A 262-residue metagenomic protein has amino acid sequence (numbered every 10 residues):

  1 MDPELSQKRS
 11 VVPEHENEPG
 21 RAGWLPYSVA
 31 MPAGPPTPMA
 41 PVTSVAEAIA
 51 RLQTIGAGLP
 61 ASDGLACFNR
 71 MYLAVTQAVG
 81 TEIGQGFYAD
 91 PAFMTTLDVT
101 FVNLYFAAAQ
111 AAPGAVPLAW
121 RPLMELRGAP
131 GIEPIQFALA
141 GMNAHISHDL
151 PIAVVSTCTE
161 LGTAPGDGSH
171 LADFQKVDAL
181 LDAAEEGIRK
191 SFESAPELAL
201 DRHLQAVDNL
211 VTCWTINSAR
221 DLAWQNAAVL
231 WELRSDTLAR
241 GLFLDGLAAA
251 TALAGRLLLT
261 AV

Functional and structural regions predicted by a protein language model:
E4-Q7: Short, intrinsically disordered low-complexity segments enriched in Ser/Thr with adjacent Pro
S10, E14-E16: Extended, well-folded catalytic/binding cores that form a central cleft or groove in large enzyme and scaffold domains
E18-V99, N103, A108: Leu/Val/Ala/Ile-rich N-terminal alpha-helices, chiefly Sec-type signal peptides and the beginnings
L73-P165: Long acidic/polar interaction regions in large eukaryotic complex-forming proteins
P151-V207: Short helix-loop boundary/capping segments
L210-V262: A cross-kingdom marker for long, charged
